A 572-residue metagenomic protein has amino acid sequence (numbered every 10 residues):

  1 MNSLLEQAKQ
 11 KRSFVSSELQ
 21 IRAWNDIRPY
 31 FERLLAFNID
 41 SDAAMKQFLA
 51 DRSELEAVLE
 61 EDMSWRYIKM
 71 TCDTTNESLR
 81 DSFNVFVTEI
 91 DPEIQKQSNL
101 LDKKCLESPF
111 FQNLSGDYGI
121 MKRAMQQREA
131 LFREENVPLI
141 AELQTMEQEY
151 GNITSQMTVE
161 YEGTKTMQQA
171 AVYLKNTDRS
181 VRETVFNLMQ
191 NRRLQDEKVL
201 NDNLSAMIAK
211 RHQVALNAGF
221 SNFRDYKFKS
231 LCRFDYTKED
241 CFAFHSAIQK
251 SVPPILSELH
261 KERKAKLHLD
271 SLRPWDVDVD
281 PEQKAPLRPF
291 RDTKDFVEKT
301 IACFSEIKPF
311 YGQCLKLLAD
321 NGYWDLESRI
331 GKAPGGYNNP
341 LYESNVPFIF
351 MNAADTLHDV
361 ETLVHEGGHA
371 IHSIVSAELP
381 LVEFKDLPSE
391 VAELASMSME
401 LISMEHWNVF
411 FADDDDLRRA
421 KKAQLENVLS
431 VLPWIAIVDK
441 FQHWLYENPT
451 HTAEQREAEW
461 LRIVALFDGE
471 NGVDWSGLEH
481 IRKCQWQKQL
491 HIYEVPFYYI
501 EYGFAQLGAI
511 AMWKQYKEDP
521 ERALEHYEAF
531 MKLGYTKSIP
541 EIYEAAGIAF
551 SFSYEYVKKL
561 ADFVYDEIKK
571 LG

Functional and structural regions predicted by a protein language model:
M1-L287, K299: A well-structured
Q126, D235, L363, I371 (+5 more regions): C-terminal, non-catalytic "cap/extension" segments appended to globular domains
L131-F132, L188-D196, Y236-F242, D278-P289 (+5 more regions): Glycine- and acidic
K165, Q169-S180, P289-V364, G368-S373 (+1 more regions): Active-site-adjacent "gating/activation" loops or surface patches in catalytic cores
K250-S251, L387-D416, Q424, S430 (+1 more regions): Post-HExxH zinc-binding segment in Zn-dependent metallohydrolases
S271-K299, H372, A412, R419 (+2 more regions): Long, K/E/R/D-enriched contiguous segments that form extended
G368-V382, I402: Catalytic Zn2+-binding segment of zinc metalloproteases
